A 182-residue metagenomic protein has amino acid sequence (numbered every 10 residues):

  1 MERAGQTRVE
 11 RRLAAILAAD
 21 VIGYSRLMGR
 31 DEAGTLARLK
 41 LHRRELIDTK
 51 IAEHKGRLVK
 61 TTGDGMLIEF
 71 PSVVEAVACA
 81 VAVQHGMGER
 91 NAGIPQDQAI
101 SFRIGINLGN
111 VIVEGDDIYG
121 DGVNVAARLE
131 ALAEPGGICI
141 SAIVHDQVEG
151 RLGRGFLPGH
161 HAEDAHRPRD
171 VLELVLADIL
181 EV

Functional and structural regions predicted by a protein language model:
M1-C79, H85-G86: Catalytic NTP-binding/metal-coordinating core of nucleotidyl cyclase/transferase enzymes
L27-M28, G115, D178: Short, function-defining helix-loop hinge/capping sites that tune catalysis or transport
D48, L67-A162, R167-R169, E173: Catalytic beta-strand-to-alpha-helix segment of the class III nucleotidyl cyclase homology domain
E163, V175, I179-V182: Hydrophobic alpha-helical signal/anchor motif
